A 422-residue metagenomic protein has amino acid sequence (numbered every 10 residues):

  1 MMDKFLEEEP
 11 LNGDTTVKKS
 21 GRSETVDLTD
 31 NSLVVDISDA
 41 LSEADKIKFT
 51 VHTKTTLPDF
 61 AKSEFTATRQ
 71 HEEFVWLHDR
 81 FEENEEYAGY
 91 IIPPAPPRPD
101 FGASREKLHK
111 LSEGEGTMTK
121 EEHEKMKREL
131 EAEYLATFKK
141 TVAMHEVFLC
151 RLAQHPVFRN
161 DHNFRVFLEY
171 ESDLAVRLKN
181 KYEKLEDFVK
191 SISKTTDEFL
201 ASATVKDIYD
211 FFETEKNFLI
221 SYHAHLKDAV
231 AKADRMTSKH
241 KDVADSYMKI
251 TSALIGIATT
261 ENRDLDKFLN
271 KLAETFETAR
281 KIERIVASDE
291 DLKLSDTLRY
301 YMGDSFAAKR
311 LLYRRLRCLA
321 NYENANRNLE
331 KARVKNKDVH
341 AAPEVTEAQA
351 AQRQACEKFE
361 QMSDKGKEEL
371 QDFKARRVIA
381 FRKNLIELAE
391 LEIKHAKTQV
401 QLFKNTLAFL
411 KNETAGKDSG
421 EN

Functional and structural regions predicted by a protein language model:
M2-A229, N422: Phox homology (PX) phosphoinositide-binding domain
K179-K417, N422: C-terminal, extended alpha-helical scaffolding domains
